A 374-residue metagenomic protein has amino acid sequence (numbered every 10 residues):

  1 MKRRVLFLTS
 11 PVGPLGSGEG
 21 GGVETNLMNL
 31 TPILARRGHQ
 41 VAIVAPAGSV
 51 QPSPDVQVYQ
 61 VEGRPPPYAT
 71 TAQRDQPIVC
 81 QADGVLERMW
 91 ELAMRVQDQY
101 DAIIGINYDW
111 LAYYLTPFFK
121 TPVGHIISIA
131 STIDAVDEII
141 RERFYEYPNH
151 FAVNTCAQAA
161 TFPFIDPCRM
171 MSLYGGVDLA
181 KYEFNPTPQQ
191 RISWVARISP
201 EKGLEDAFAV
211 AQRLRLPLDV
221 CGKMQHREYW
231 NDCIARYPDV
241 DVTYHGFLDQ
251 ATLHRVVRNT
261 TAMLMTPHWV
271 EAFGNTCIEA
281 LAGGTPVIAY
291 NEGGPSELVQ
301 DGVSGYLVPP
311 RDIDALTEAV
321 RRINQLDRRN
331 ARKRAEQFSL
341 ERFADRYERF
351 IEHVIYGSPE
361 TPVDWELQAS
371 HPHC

Functional and structural regions predicted by a protein language model:
M1-C374: Catalytic cores of nucleotide-sugar-dependent glycosyltransferases that transfer UDP/GDP/TDP-activated
